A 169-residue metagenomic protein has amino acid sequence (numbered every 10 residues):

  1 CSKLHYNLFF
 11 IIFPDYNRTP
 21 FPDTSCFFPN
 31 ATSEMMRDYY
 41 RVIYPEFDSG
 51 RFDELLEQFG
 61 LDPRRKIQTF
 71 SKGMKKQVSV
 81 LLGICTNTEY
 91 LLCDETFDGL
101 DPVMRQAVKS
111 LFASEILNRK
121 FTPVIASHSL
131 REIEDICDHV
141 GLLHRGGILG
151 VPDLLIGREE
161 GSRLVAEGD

Functional and structural regions predicted by a protein language model:
P22-K75: ABC-family P-loop ATPase nucleotide-binding domains
V80: Hydrophobic anchor residue at the start of the ABC signature
L91-E95: Catalytic Walker B motif of ABC-type/P-loop ATPase nucleotide-binding domains
P102-M104: Helix N-cap at the start of a conserved alpha-helix in ABC-type nucleotide-binding domains
K120-H128: Conserved H-loop
I133-D135: A short, surface-exposed alpha-helical micro-motif characterized by mixed small hydrophobic and charged/polar residues
